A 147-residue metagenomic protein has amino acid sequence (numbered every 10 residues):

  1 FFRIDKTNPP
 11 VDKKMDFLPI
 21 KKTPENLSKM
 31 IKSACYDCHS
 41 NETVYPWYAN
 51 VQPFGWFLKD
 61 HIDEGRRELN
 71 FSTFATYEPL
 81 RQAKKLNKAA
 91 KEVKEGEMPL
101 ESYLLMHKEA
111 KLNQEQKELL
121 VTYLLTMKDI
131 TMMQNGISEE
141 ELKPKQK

Functional and structural regions predicted by a protein language model:
F1-P9: Membrane-interface motif at the C-terminal end of an N-terminal transmembrane signal
P9-I31: Electrostatic cytochrome c docking/interface patches
K22, N26, M30, P53 (+6 more regions): Extracytoplasmic/secreted proteins, especially bacterial periplasmic and envelope-associated proteins
I31-T43, M98, L120: The canonical Cys-X-X-Cys-His
C35-W47, P79, L142: Juxtamembrane/interfacial segments around transmembrane helices
Y45-D60, E140: Acidic helix-start/capping segments at beta-turn-to-alpha-helix junctions
W56-M106: Extracytoplasmic electron-transfer domains, predominantly the class I c-type cytochrome c fold
L69-T73, P99-K147: Flexible coil segments in periplasmic/lumen-exposed cytochrome c-class electron-transfer proteins
